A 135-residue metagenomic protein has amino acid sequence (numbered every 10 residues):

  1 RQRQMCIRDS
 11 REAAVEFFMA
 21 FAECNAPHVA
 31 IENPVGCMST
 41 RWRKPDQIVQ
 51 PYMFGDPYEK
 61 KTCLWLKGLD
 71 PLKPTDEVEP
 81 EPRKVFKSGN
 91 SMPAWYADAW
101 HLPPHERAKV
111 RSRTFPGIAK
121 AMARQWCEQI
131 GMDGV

Functional and structural regions predicted by a protein language model:
Q2-I7: Short, small-residue-biased leader/transition segments that mark boundaries at the very start of proteins
R8, D46-I48, E81-R83: Glycine-rich, phosphate-binding/catalytic loops in enzymes
R8, Y52, H105-E106: A general structural-boundary detector
R11-F54, Y58, W65, L69: Conserved Class I SAM-dependent methyltransferase catalytic core
E12-F17, V110-I118: Soluble or luminal CAZymes and related metallo-dependent hydrolases
K60-T62, L66-A108, S112-T114, E128-G131: Flexible, glycine-/basic-rich loop-and-beta segments that form/coincide with the SAM-dependent methyltransferase
A121-Q129: C-terminal alpha-helix
G134-V135: Peripheral, solvent-exposed domain-edge segments that often transition into intrinsically disordered/low-complexity
